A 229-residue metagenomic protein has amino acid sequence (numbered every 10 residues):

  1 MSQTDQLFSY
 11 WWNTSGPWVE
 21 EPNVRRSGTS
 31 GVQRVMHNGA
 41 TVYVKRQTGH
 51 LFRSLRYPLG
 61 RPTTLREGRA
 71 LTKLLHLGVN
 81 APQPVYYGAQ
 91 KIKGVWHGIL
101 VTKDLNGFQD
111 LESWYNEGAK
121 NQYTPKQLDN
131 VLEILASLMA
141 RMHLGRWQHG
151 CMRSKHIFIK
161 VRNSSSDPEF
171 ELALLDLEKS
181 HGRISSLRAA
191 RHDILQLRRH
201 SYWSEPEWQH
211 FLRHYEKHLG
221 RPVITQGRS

Functional and structural regions predicted by a protein language model:
S9, N13-L111, A140, L144: Conserved ATP-binding subdomain of kinase catalytic cores across diverse folds
K45, C151, H156, D176 (+1 more regions): Acidic active-site catalytic centers that drive phospho-/nucleotidyl reactions and related ester hydrolyses
G49-S54, E117-Q122, A189-L195: Short glycine/proline- and charge-enriched loop/turn segments that cap or connect secondary-structure elements
L59-P62, Q127, A189: Alpha-helix N-cap and loop-to-helix initiation/capping positions
K73, L77-N80, F108, W114-K155: Conserved kinase catalytic-core helix
I99-K103, K160, F170-D176: A short beta-strand motif that forms the metal-chelation/ATP-contact edge of phosphoryl-transfer active sites
K155-S164: Hydrophobic residue at the +6 position relative to the catalytic HRD Asp in the kinase catalytic loop
S166-S229: C-lobe/activation-segment region of protein kinase-like
